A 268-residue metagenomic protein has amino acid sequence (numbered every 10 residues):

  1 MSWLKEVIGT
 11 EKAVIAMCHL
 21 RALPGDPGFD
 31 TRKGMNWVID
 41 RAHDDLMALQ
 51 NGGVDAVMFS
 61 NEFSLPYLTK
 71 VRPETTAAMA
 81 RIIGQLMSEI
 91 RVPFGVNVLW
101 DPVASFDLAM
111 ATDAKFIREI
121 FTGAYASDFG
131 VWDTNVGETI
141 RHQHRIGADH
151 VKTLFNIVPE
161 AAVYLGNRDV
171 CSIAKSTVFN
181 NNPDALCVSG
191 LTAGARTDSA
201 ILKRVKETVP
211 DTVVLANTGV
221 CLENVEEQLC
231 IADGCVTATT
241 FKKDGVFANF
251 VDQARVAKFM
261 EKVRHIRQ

Functional and structural regions predicted by a protein language model:
M1-M35, I140, H144-R145: N-terminal amphipathic alpha-helix/helix-capping segment at the start of soluble metabolic enzymes
T10-E11, A16-M17, L68-V96, T134-T153 (+2 more regions): Alpha-helix-loop-beta-strand connector modules within alpha/beta enzyme cores
V14-C18, V57-F59, F94-V96, I117-E119 (+4 more regions): Hydrophobic faces of well-ordered beta-strands that scaffold small-molecule active sites in alpha/beta enzyme cores
H19-D44, F94-D101, F155-C171, A216-L222: Active-site mouth loops of central-metabolism enzymes
L20-D26, A104, L108-D184: Conserved anion-binding
G53-A78, A124-D128, P183-R196, K243-V246: Glycine-rich, proline-tolerant flexible connector loops at the mouths of alpha/beta enzymes
V96, D101-A114, S172-A174, V205-P210 (+1 more regions): Catalytic cores of alpha/beta
R141-H142, A161, C221-E226, C230-Q268: Alpha/beta catalytic cores of nucleotide-metabolism and tRNA/nucleoside-modifying enzymes
